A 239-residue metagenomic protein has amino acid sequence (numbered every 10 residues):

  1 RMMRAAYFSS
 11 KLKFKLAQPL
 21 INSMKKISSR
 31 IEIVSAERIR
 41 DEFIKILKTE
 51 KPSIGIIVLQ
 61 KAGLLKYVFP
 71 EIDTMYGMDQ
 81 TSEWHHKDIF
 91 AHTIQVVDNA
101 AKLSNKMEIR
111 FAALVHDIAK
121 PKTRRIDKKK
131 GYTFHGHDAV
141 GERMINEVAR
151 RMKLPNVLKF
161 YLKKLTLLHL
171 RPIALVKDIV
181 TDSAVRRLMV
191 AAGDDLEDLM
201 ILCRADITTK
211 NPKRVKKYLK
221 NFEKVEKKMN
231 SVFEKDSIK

Functional and structural regions predicted by a protein language model:
R1-L114, I118-G136, V140-N156, P172: Glycine- and charge-enriched loop/helix tracts that form the active or gating conduit in phosphate/cation-handling
M3-Y7, N146-K153, T208-K239: Charged substrate- and nucleic-acid-binding regions of tRNA-handling and nucleotidyl-transfer enzymes, centered on
A17, S35, K177-T181, K239: A diffuse structural propensity rather than consistent per-protein peaks
I21-K25, R40, I44, I56-I57 (+8 more regions): Generic detector of well-ordered alpha-helical segments enriched in charged/polar residues, highlighting helical
M78, E83-H85, D98, L154-L219: Histidine/acidic-rich helix-loop-helix segments that form or flank divalent-metal centers in metalloenzyme catalytic
I89-F90, E142-N146, D195-D198, S231-K235: Short C-terminal domain-edge/linker segments immediately following a structured domain
P121, R151, H169-P172, D195 (+1 more regions): Hydrophobic alpha-helical segments
